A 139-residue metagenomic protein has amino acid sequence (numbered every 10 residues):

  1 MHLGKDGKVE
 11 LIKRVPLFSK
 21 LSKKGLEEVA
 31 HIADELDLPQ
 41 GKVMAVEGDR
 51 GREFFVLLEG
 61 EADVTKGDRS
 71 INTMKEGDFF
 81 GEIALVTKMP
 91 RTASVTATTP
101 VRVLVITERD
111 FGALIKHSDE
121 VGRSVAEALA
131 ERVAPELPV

Functional and structural regions predicted by a protein language model:
M1-V139: Cytosolic regulatory regions built on CNB/CRP/Popeye-like sensor folds
